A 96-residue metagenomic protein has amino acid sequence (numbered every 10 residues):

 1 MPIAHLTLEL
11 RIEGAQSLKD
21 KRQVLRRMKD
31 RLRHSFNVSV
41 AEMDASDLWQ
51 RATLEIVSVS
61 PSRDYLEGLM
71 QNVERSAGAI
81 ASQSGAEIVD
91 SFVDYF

Functional and structural regions predicted by a protein language model:
A4-L10, I56: Active-site-flanking beta-strand signature of metal-NTP-handling nucleotidyl enzymes and homologous cyclase-like
I12-S17, S60-R63: A generic structural motif
K21: C-terminal binding/interaction regions
H34-M43, S84: A short, aromatic/hydrophobic, helix- or strand-capping loop or linear motif that either lines the entrance/gate
A41-S62, F96: Short, charge-patterned binding micro-sites
V59-F96: C-terminal structural segments of small proteins and small subunits
